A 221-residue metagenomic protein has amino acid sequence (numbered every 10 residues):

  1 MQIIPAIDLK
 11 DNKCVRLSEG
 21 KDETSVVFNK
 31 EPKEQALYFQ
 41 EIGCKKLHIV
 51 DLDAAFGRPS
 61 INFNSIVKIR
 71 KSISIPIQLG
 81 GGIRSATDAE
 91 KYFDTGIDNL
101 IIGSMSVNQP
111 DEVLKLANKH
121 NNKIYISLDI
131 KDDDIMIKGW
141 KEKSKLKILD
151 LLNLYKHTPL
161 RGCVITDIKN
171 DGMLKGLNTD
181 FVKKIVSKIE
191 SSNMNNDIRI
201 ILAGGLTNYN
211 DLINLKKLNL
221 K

Functional and structural regions predicted by a protein language model:
I3, A54-R70, R84-E90, S104-Y125 (+2 more regions): Active-site-adjacent beta->alpha loops and helix N-cap segments on the catalytic face of soluble alpha/beta enzymes
I3-L9, L47-I49, I77-G81, L100-I102 (+4 more regions): Hydrophobic faces of well-ordered beta-strands that scaffold small-molecule active sites in alpha/beta enzyme cores
N12-V15, E19-E23, I97-D171: Conserved anion-binding
K13-S60: N-terminal beta-alpha supersecondary unit
F28-Q40, S85-E90, K143-L154: Short, acidic/polar
Y38-E41, K68, K91, K115 (+3 more regions): Well-formed, non-transmembrane alpha-helical positions, independent of function
K68, L146-I201: Active-site/ligand-binding-proximal alpha/beta "capping" segment
I73, I77-N99, D180-N193, R199-K221: Catalytic cores of alpha/beta
